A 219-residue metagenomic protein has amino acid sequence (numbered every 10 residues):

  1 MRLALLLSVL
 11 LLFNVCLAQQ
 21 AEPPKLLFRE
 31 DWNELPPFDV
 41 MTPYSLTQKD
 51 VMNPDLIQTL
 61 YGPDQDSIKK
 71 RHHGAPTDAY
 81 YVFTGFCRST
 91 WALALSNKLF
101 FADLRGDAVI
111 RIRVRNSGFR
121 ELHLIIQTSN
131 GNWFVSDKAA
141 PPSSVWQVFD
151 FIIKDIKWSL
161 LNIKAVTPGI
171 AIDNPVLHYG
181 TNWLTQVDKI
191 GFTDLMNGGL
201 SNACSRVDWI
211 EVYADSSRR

Functional and structural regions predicted by a protein language model:
L3-F13: Sec-dependent N-terminal signal peptides
Q19-R219: Beta-rich carbohydrate-recognition modules and glycan-binding surfaces
